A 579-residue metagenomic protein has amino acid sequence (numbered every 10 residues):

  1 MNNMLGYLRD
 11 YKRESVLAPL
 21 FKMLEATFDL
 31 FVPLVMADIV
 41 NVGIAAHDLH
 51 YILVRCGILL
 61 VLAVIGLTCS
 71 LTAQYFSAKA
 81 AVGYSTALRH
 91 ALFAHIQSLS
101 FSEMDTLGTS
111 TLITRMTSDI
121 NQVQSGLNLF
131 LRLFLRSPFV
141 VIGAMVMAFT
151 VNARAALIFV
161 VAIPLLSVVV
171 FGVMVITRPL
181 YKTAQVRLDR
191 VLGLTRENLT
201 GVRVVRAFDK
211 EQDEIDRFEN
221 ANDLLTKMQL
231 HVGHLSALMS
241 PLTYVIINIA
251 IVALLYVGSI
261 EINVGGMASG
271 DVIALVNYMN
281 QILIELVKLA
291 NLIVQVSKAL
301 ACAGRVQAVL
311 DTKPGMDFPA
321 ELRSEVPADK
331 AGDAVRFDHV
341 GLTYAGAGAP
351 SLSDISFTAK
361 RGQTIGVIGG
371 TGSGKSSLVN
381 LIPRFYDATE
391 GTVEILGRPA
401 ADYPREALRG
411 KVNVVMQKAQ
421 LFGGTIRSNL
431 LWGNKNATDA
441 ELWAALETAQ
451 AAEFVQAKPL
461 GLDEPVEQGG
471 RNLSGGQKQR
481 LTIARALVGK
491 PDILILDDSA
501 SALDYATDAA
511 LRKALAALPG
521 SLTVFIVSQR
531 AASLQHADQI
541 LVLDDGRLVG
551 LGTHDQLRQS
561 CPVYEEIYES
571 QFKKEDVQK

Functional and structural regions predicted by a protein language model:
M1-F31, M36, I44-L60, I65 (+16 more regions): Membrane-integrated ABC transporters
M1-R9, V35-N41, A45, Y75-N121 (+4 more regions): Extended non-transmembrane interhelical loops and adjacent amphipathic helices of multipass membrane proteins
D10, E14-T27, D38, L59-L62 (+4 more regions): Transmembrane helices of ABC transporter permease
D10-R13, S98-S102, S118-L127, L131 (+8 more regions): An intracellular "coupling" helix at the cytosolic face of ABC transporter transmembrane type-1 domains
D48-Y51, M147-V161, H231-R305, V309-L310: Helix-loop-helix
P314-K330: Pre-NBD coupling/linker segments of ABC/ABC-like ATPases
P327-K579: ABC-type nucleotide-binding domain
